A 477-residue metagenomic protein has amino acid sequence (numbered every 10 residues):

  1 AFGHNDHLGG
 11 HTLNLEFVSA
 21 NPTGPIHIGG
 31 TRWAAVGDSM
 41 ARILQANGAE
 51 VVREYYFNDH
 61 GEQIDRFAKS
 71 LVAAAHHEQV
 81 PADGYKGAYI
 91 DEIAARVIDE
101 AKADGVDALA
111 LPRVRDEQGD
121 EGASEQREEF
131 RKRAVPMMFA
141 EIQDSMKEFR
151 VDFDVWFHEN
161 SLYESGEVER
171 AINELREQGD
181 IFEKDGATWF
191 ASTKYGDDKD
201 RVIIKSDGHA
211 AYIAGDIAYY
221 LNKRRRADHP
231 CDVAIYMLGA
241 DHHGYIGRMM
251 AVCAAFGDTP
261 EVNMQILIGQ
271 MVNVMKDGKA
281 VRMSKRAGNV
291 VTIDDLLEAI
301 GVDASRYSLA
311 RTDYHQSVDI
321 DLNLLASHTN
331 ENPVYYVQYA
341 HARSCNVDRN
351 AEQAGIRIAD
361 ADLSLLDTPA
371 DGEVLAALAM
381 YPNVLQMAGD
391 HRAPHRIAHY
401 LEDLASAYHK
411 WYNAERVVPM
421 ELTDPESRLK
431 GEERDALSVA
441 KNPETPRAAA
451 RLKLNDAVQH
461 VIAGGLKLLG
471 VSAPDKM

Functional and structural regions predicted by a protein language model:
A1-H4: Short, structured interface segments
H7-M477: Non-catalytic interaction-recognition regions
